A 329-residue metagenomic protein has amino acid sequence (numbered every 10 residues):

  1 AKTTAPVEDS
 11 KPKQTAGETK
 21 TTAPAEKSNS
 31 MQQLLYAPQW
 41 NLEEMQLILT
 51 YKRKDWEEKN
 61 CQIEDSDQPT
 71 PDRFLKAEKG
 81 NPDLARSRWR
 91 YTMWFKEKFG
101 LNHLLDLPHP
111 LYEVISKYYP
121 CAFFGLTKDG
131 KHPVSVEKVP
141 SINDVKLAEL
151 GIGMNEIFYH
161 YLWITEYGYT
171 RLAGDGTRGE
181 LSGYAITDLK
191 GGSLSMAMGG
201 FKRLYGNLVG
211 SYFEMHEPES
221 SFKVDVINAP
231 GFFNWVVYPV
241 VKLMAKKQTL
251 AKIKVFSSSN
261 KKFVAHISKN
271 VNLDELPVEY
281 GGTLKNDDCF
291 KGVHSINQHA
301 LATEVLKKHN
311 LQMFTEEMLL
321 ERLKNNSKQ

Functional and structural regions predicted by a protein language model:
A1-Q329: Basic, amphipathic alpha-helical/coil surface patches used to engage anionic, phosphate-bearing ligands and membranes
